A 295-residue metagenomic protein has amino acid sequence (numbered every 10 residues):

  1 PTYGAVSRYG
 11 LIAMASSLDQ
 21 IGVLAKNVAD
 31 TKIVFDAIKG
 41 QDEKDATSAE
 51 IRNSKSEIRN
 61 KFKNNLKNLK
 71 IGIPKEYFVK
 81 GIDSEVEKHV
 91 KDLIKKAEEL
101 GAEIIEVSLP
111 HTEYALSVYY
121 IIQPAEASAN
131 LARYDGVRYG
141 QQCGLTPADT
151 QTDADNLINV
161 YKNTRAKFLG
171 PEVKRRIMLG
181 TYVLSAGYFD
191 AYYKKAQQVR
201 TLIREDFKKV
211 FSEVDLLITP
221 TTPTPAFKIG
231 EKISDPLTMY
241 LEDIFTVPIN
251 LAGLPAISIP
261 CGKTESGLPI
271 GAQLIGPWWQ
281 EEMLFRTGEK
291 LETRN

Functional and structural regions predicted by a protein language model:
P1-G4, I121-A125, D235-L237, I275-G276: Short, hinge-like loop/turn segments at secondary-structure boundaries
P1-R52, E57-K80, K91-L100, C143 (+2 more regions): Structural helix-boundary/capping segments
N53-E57, D149-D155: Short, low-complexity, charge-dense intrinsically disordered segments
P74, V107-P110, T221, I259: Conserved beta-strand termini and adjacent loop/short-helix elements that scaffold enzyme active sites in alpha/beta
V79, T112, D135-G144, D153-L251: Serine-dependent amide/ester hydrolase catalytic core
S84-V86, L116-A125, K228-S234: Short glycine/threonine-rich loop-to-helix capping motif typified by GTGT followed within a few residues by an Asp-Pro
A102-Y119, T264: Short connector loops at secondary-structure junctions
